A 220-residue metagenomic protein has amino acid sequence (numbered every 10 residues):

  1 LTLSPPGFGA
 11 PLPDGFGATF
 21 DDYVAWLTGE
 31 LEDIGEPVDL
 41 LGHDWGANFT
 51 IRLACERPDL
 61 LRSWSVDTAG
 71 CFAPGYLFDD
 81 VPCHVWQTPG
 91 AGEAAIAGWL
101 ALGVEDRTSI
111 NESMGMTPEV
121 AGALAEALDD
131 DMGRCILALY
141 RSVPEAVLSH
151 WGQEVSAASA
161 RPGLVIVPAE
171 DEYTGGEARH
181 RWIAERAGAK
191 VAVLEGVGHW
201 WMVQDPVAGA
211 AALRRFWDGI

Functional and structural regions predicted by a protein language model:
L1: Conserved beta-strand positions in the Rossmann-like core of class I SAM-dependent methyltransferases
F8-L41, W45-A189, V193, R214-W217: Flexible "cap/lid" subdomain of the alpha/beta-hydrolase fold that forms the substrate-access gate
V197-P206, A210: Catalytic histidine-centered segment of alpha/beta-hydrolase-like enzymes
